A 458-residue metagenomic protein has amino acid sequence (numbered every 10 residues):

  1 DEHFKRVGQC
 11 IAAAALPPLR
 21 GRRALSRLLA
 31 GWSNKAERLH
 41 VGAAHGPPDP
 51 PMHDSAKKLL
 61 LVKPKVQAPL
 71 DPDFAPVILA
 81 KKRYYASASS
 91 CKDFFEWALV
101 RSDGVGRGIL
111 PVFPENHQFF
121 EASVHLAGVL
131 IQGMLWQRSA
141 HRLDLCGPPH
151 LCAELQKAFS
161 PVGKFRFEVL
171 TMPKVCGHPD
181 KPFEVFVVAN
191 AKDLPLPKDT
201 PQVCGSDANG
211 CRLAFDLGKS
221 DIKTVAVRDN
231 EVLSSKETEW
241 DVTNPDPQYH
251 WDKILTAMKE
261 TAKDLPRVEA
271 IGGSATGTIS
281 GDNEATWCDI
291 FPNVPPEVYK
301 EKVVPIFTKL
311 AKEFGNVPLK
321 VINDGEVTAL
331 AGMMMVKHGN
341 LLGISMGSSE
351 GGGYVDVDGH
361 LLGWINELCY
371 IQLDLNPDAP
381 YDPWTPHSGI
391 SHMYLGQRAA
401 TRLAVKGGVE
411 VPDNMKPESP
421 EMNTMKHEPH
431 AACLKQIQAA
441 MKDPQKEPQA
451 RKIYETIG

Functional and structural regions predicted by a protein language model:
K63-T200: N-terminal accessory interaction module
D73, L79-A88, F94-F120, L217-T256 (+4 more regions): Short glycine-rich, Thr/Ser-proximal phosphate-binding strand/loop in the N-terminal lobe of ATP-dependent enzymes
K92, L265-K302, S348, H392-K426: Gly/Ser/Thr-rich active-site cleft segment
R101-L135, E237, T243-R267, S391 (+1 more regions): Adenine-nucleotide phosphate-binding core of ATP-dependent small-molecule kinases
F119-L126, M134-Q137, P149-V188, K236-L255 (+4 more regions): Glycine-rich phosphate-binding loop and adjoining helix at the ATP-binding site of ATP-dependent phosphoryl-transfer
D199-L233, G343-V357, G407-G408: Gly/Thr-rich phosphate-binding beta-strand-loop-beta motif of the actin/hexokinase/Hsp70
